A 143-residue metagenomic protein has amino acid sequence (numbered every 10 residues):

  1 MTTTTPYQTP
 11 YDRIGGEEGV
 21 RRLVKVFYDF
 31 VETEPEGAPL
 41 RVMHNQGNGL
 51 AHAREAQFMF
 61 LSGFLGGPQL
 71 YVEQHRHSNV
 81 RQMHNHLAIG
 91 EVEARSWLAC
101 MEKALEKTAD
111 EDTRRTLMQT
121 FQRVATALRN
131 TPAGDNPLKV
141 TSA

Functional and structural regions predicted by a protein language model:
M1-A143: Core of compact, soluble alpha-helical bundle domains
